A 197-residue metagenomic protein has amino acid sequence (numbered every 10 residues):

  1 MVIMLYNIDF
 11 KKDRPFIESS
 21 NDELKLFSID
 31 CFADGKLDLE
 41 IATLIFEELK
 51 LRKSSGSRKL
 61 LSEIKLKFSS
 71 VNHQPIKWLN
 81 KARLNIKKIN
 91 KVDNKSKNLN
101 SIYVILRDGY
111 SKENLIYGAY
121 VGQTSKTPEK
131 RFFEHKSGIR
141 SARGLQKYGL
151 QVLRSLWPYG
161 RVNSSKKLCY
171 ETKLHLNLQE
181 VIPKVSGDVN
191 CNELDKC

Functional and structural regions predicted by a protein language model:
V2-K126, K130-F133: GIY-YIG nuclease catalytic motif and its immediate N-terminal context
K97-A119, K126-C197: Structure-specific nucleic-acid interaction/processing domains
